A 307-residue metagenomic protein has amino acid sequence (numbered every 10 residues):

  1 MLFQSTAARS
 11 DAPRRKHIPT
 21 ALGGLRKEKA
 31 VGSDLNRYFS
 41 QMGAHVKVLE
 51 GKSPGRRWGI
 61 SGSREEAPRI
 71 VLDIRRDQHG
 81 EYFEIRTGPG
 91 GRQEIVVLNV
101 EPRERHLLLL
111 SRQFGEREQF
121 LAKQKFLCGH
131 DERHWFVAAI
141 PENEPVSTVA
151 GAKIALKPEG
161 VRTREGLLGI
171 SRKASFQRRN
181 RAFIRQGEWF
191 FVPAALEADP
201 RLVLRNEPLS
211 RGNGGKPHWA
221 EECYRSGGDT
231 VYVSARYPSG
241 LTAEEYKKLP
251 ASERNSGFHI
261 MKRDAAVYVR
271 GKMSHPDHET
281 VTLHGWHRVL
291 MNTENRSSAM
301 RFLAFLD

Functional and structural regions predicted by a protein language model:
F3-P102: Short Lys/Arg-enriched alpha/beta "domain-start" segment
K27, G55, S63, E84 (+5 more regions): Intrinsically disordered, low-complexity, compositionally biased regions/tails
L49, R75, R86, L110-S111 (+2 more regions): A structural detector for beta-sheet-dominated domains
T87-G187, V192-A195, R201-L204: Extended, non-transmembrane interaction/recognition domains
G166-S274: Long, positively charged binding patches that form subdomain-scale interaction surfaces for polyanionic ligands
K262-D277, T282-F302: Tight coil/turn sites that cap or link beta-strands
